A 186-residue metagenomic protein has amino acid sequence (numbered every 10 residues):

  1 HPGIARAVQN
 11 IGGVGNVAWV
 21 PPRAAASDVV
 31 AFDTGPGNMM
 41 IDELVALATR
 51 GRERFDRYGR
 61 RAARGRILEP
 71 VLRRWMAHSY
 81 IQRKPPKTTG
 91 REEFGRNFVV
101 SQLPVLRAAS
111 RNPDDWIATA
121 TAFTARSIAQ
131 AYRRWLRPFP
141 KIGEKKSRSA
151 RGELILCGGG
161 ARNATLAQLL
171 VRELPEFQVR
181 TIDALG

Functional and structural regions predicted by a protein language model:
H1-R6: Conserved phosphate-binding catalytic cores of ATP/NTP-utilizing and phosphoryl-transfer enzymes
V8, V29-A31, V179: Conserved beta-strand scaffold positions in the cores of enzyme catalytic domains, especially in NTP/NDP-utilizing
V8-V14, A18, D33, C157: Short beta-strand segments
V14-G15, G37-M39, G160-R162: Gly/Ser/Thr-rich beta-alpha loop segments that engage phosphate groups in nucleotides
N16-S27: Internal gly/pro-rich beta-alpha loop/helix module that stabilizes soluble enzyme cofactors or their anionic handles
A18, R66, R83-K84, N163-T165: Short acidic/glycine-rich loop or secondary-structure boundary segments that cap or lie
P21-R23, E43, A129-G186: Catalytic phosphate/nucleotide-handling subdomain of diverse soluble enzymes
S27-A125, A129: Conserved ATP-utilizing enzyme core subdomain
